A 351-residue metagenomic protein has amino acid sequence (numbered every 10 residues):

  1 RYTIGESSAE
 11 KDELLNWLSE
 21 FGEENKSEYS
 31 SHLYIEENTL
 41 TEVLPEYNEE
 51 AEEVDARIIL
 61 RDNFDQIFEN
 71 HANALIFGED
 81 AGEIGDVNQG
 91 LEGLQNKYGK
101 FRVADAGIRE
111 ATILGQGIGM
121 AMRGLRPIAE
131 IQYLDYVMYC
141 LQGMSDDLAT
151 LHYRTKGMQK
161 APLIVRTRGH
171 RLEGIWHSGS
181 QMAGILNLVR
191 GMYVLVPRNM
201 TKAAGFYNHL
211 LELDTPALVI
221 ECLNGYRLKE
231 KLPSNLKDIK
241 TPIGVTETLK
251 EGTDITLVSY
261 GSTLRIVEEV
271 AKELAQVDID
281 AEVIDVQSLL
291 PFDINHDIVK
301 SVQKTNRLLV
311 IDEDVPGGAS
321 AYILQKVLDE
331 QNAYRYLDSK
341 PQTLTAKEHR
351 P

Functional and structural regions predicted by a protein language model:
R1, G93, L223-P351: Thiamine diphosphate
R1-P216, I220, G225: Thiamine diphosphate
